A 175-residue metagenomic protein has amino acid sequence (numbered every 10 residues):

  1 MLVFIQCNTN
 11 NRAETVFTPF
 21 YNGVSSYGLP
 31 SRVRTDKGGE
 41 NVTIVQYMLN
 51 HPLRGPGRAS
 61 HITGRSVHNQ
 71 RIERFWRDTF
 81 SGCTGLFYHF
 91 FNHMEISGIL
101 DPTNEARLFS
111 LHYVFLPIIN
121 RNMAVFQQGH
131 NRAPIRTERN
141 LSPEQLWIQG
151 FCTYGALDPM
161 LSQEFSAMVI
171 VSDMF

Functional and structural regions predicted by a protein language model:
M1-P143: RNase H-like DDE/DDD metal-dependent nuclease/strand-transfer catalytic core used by mobile genetic elements
Q128-N131, I135-F175: Long, compositionally biased intrinsically disordered regions
